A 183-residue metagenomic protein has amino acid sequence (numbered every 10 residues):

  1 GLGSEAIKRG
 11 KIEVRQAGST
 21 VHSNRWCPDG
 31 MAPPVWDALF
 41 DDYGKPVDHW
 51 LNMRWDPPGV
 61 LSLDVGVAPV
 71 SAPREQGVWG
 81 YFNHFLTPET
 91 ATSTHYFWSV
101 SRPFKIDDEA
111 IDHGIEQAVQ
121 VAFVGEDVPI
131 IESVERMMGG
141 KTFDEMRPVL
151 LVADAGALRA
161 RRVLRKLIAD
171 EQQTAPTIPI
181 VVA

Functional and structural regions predicted by a protein language model:
G1-A183: C-terminal catalytic domain of Rieske-type non-heme iron oxygenases
